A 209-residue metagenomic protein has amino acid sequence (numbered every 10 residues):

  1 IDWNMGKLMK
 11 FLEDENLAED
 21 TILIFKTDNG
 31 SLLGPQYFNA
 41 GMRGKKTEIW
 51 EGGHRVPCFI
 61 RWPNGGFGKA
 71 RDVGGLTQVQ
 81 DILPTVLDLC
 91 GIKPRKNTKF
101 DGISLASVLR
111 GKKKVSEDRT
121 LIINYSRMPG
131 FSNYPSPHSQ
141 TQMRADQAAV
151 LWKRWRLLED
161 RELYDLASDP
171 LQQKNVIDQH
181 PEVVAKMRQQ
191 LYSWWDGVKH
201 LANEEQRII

Functional and structural regions predicted by a protein language model:
W3, K10-G68, Q78: Histidine-centered active-site microenvironments of extracellular/periplasmic hydrolases and transferases
W3-K7, N16, Y37, D81 (+5 more regions): Extracytoplasmic/secreted proteins, especially bacterial periplasmic and envelope-associated proteins
K7-D20, L89-T98, S193-I209: Surface-exposed helix-capping loop/turn segments at secondary-structure junctions
A18, K114-V115, E182-V183, L201: A general structural signal for well-ordered secondary-structure junctions
S31-I49, G66-R71, G75, Q80-L83 (+2 more regions): C-terminal cap/loop subdomain of S1 sulfatases and analogous C-terminal strand-loop tails that border
T85, Q172-N175: A general alpha-helix detector
D169: Intrinsically disordered, low-complexity polar regions and short flexible loop motifs
K174-E182: Active-site-proximal N-terminal segment of extracellular/periplasmic enzymes that hydrolyze or transfer
